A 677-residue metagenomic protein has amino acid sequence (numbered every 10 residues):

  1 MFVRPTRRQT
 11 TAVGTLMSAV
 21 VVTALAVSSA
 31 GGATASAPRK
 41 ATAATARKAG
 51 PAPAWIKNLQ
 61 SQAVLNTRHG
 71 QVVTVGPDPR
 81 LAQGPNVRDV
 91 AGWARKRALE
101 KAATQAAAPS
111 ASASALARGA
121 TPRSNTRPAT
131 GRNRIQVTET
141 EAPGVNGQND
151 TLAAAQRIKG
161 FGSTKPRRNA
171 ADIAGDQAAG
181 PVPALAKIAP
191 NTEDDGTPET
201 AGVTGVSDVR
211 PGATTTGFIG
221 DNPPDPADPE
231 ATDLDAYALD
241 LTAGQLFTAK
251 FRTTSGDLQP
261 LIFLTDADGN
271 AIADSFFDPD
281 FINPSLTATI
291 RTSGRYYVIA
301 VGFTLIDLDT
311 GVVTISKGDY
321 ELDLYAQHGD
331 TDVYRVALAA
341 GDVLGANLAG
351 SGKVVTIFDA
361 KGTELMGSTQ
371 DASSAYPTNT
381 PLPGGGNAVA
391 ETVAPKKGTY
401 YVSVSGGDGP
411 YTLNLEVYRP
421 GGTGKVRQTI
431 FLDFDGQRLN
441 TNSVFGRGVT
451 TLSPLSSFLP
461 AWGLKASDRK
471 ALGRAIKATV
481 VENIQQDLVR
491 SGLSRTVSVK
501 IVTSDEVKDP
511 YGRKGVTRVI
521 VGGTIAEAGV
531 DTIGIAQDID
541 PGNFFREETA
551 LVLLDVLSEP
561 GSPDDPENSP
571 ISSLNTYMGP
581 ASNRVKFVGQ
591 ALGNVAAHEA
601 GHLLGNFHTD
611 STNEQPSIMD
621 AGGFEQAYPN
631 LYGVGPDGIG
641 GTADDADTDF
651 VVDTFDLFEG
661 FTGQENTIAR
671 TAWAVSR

Functional and structural regions predicted by a protein language model:
F2-A35: Secretory targeting and sorting signals
A41-K165, A171, A179-V206, A231-A238 (+10 more regions): C-terminal edge strands of extracellular/lumenal beta-sandwich accessory domains
I173-G180, P211-D228: Surface-exposed, low-complexity/disordered Ser/Thr/Gly/Pro/Asn-rich loops and linkers
G175-G180, A184, K317-A326, P410-L415 (+1 more regions): A recurrent domain-boundary module in secreted/ectodomain proteins
Q245-T254, A340-G350: A short beta-strand element within beta-rich, extracytoplasmic domains of secreted/secretory-pathway proteins
I272-D280, M366-T380: Solvent-exposed serine/threonine-rich low-complexity stretches and specific carbohydrate-binding patches
G385, T399, T423-T429, D435-Q437 (+2 more regions): Metzincin-family zinc-dependent endopeptidase catalytic domain
G579-R677: The catalytic-center signature of Zn2+-dependent metalloproteases
